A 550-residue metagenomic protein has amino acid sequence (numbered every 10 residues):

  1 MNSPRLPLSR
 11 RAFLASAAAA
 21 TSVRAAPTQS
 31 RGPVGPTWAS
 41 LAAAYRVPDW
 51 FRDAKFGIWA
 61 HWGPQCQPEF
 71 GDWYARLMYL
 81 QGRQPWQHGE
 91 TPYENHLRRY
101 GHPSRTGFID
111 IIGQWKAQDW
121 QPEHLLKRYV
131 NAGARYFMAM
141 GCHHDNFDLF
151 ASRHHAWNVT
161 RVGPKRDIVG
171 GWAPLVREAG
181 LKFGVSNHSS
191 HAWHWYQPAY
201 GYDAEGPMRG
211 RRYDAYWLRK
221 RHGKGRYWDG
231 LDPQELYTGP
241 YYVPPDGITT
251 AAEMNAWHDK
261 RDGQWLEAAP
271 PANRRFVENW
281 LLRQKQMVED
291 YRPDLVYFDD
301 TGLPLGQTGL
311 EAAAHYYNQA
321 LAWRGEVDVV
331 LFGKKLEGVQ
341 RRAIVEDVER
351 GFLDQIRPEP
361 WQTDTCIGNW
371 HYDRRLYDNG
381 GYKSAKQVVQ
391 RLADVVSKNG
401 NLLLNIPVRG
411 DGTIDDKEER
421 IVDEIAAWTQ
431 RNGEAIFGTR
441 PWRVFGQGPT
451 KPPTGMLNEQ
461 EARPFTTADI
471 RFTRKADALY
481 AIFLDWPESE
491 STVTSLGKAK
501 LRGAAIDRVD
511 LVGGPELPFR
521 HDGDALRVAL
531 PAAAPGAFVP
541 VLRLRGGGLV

Functional and structural regions predicted by a protein language model:
N2-A19: N-terminal secretory signal peptides and thylakoid transit peptides that target proteins across membranes
P27-V550: Mature catalytic domains of secreted/periplasmic carbohydrate-active enzymes
